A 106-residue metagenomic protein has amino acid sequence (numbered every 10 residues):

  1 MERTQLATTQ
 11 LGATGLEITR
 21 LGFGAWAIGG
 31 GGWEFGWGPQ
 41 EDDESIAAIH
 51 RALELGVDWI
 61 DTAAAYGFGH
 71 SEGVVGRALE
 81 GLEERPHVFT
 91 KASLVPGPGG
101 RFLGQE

Functional and structural regions predicted by a protein language model:
M1-H87, P96: N-terminal binding-site loop/beta-alpha segment at the start of enzyme catalytic domains that lines or forms
G97-E106: Surface-exposed, active-site-proximal loop segments in enzymatic domains
